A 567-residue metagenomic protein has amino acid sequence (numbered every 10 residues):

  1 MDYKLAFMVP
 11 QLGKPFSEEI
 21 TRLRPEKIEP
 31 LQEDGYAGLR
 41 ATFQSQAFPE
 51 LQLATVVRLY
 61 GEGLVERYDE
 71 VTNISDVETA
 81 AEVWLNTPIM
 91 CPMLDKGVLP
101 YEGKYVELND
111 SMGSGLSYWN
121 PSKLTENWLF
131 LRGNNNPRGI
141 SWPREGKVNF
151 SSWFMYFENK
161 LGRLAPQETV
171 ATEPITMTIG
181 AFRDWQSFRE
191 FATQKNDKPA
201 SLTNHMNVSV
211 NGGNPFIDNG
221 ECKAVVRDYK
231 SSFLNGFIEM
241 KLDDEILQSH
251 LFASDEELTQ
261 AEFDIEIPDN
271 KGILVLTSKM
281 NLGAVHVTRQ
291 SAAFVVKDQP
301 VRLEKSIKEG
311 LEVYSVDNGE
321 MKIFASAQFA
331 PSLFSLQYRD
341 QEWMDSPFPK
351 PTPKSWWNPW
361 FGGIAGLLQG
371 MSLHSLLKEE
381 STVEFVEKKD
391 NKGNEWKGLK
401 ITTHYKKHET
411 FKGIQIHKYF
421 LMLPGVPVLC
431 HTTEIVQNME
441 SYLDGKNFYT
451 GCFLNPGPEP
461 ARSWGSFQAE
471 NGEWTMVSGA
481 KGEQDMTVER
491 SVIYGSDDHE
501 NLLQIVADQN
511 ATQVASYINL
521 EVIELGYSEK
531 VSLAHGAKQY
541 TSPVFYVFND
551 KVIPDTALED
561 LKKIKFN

Functional and structural regions predicted by a protein language model:
M1-L12, F16-E18, M321-V383: Solvent-exposed N-terminal domain segments of exported/luminal and surface proteins
Y3-E66, E70-D76, F150-M155, A365-L429 (+2 more regions): Extended, loop-rich substrate-binding clefts of extracytoplasmic carbohydrate-active enzymes
E33, Q46, E239-Q248, R339-Q341 (+1 more regions): Change "in extracellular beta-sheet-rich domains … of secreted and cell-surface proteins" to "in beta-sheet-rich domains
Q44, D76, L85-D95, L116-D218 (+6 more regions): Beta-strand-rich recognition/accessory modules
Q46-E107, A330-R339, G425-T475, V522 (+1 more regions): Acidic (Asp/Glu-rich), glycine- and aromatic
A54-R58, N159-L164, Q248-S254, D264-E266 (+2 more regions): Beta-strand-rich interaction surfaces with strong enrichment in secreted/lumenal proteins
D197-D298: Beta-strand-enriched, solvent-exposed domains that form extended recognition/catalytic surfaces
E266-N270, L423, N549-D550: Short, surface-exposed loop/turn segments at beta-strand-coil junctions that are enriched for proline with nearby
